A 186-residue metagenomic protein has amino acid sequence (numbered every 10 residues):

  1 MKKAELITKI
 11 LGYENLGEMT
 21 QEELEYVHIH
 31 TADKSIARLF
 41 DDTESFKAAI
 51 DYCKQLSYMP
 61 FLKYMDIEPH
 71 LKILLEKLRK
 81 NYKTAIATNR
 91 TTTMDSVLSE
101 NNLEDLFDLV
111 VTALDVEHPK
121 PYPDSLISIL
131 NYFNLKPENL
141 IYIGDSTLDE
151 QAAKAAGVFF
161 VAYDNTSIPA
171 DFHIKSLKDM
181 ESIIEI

Functional and structural regions predicted by a protein language model:
M1-K77: N-terminal helical cap/lid subdomain that shapes the substrate entry/recognition surface in HAD-like hydrolases
K9, Y82, T91, S96-I186: Asp-based, Mg2+/Mn2+-dependent phosphohydrolase catalytic module
N15, A32, T43-S45, Y82 (+3 more regions): Secondary-structure boundary/capping signal
L24, D41, D66, I86 (+2 more regions): Residues that cap or flank secondary-structure elements
T43-A49, L71-I73, T88, E100-N102 (+1 more regions): A broad, low-specificity signal for short, low-complexity segments enriched in glycine/proline and polar/charged
C53, L71-S99: Substrate-recognition element of Asp-dependent hydrolases with the DxDx(T/V) motif
